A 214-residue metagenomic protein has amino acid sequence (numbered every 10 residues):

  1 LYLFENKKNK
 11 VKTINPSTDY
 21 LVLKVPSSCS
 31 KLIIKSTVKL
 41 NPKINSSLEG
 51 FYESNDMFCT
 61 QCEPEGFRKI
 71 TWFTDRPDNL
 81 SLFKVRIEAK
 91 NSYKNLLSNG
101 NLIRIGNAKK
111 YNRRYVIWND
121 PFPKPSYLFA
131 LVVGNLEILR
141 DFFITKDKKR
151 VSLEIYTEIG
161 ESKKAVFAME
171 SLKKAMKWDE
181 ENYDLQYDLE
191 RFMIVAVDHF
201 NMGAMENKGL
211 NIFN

Functional and structural regions predicted by a protein language model:
L1-S54, K110: A surface-exposed beta-strand-loop module
V22-K24, T71-T74: Catalytic micro-motifs at enzyme active sites that drive phosphoryl/nucleotidyl and oxygen chemistry
C59-E65, F73-N214: Hydrophobic helix-coil surface modules that form long, contiguous segments used for peptide/substrate interaction
